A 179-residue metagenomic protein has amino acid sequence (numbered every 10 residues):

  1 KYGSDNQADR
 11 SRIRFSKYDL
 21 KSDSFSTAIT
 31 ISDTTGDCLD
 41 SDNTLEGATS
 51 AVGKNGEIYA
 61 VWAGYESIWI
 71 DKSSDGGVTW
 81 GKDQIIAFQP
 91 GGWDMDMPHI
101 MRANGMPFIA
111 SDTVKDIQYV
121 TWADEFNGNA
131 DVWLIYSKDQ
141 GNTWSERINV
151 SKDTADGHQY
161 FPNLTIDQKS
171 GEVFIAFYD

Functional and structural regions predicted by a protein language model:
K1-D179: Extracellular, repeat-based ectodomains that mediate carbohydrate processing or recognition
